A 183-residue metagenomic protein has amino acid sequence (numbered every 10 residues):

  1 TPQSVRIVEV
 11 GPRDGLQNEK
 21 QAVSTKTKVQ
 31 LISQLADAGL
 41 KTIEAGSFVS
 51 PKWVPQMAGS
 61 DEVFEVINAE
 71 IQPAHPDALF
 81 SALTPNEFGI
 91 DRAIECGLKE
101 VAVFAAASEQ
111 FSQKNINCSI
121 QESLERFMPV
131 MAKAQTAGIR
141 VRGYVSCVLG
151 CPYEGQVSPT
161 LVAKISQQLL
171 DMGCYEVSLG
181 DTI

Functional and structural regions predicted by a protein language model:
P2-R6, G39-K41, Q72-F80, G97-K99 (+2 more regions): Short, well-ordered coil/turn segments that N-cap beta-strands
V8-V10, K99-S108, R142-S146: Non-cysteine beta-strand/loop elements that form the S-adenosyl-L-methionine
V8-V29, A78-E87, Q113-I120, C147-T160: Active-site mouth loops of central-metabolism enzymes
G15, L35, A93, V101 (+2 more regions): Conserved, mostly hydrophobic/aromatic
T25-Q30, Q34, L40-A78, T84-R92 (+1 more regions): Glycine-rich, positively charged N-terminal anion/phosphate-binding segment
K41-I67, A105-C118, C147-Y153, S178-I183: Glycine-rich, proline-tolerant flexible connector loops at the mouths of alpha/beta enzymes
W53-A82, Q121-S146, A163-D171: Alpha-helix-loop-beta-strand connector modules within alpha/beta enzyme cores
G155-T160, S166-E176, D181-I183: Histidine/lysine/aspartate-rich catalytic loop segments that bind and position anionic ligands
